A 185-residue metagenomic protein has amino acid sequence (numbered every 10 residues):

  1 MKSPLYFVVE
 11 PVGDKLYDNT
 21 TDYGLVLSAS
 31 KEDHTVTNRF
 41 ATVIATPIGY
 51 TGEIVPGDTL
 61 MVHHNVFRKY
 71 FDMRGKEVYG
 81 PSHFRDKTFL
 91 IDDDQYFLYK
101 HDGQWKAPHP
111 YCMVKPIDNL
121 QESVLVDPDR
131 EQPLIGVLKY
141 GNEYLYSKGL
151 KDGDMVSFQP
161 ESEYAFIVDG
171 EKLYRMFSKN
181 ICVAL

Functional and structural regions predicted by a protein language model:
M1-L185: Acidic-enriched and Gly/Ser
